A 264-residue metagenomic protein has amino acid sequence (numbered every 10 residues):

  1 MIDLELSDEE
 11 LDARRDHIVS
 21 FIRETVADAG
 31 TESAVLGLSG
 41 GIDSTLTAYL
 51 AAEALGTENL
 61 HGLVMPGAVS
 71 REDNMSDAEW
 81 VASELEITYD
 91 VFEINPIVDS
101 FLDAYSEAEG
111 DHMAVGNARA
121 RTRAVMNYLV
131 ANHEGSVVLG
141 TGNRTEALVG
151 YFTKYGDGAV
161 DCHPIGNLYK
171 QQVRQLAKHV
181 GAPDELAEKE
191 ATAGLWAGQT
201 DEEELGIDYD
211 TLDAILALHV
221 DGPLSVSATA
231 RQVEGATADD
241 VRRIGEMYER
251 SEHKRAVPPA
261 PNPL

Functional and structural regions predicted by a protein language model:
M1-S33, S83-F92, L102-D103, E107-V137 (+2 more regions): ATP/NTP-dependent adenylation/nucleotidyl-transfer catalytic domains that generate, transfer, or process NMP-activated
E32-L38, I42-W80: ATP-dependent adenylation/pyrophosphate-handling site
I42-D43, N95-I97, T141-E146: Short glycine-enriched loops at secondary-structure junctions
T47, N74, F101, L148-Y151: Short glycine-/acidic-enriched loop or helix-start segments at secondary-structure transitions that form or flank
A48, M75-A78, V98, A124 (+2 more regions): A general structural signal for well-ordered alpha-helical segments in protein cores
L63-A68, V91-V98: A short, structured active-site edge motif that brings together acidic residues
